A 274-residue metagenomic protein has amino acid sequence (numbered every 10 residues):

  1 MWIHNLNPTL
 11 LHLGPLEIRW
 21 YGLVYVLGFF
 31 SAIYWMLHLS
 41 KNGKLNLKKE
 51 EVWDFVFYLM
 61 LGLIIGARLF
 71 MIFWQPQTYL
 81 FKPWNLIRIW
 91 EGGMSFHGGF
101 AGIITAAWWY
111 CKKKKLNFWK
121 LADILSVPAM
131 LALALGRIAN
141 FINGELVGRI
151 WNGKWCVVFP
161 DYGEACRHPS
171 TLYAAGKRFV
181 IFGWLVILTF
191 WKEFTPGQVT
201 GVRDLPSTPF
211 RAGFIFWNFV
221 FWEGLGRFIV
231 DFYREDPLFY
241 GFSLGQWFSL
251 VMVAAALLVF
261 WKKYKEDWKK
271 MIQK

Functional and structural regions predicted by a protein language model:
M1-G197, D204, T208-K274: Hydrophobic, membrane-interfacing alpha helices
